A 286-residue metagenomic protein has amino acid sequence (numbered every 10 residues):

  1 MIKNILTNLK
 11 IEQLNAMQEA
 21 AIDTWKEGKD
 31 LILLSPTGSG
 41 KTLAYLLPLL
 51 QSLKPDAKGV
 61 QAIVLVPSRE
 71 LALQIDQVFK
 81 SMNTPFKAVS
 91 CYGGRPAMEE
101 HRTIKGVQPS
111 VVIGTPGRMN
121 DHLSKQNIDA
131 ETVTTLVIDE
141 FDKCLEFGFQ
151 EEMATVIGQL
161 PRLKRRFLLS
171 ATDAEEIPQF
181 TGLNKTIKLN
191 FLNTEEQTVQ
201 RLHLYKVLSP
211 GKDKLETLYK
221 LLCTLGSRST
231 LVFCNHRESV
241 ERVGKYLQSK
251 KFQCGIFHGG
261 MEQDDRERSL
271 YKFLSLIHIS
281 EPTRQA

Functional and structural regions predicted by a protein language model:
M1-I32: Conserved pre-motif I regulatory segment
D23-E27, L43-D56: Walker A/P-loop NTP-binding motif
K58-D121, Q253-F257: Conserved nucleic-acid-binding Ia/Ib motif block in the N-terminal RecA-like helicase ATPase lobe
Q61-I63, K87, Q108-V111, T132-T134 (+3 more regions): Loop/turn-to-beta-strand initiation segments
I75, D121-Q126, K143-M153, V243: Conserved ATPase-coupling elements of RecA-like P-loop NTPase cores
A130-T194: Post-DEXD/H (motif II) to motif III coupling segment of the RecA-like Helicase ATP-binding lobe
R201-N235, E241-Y246: Conserved interdomain hinge at the start of the Helicase C-terminal
I277-E281, Q285-A286: Single conserved hydrophobic/aromatic residue that forms the stacking wall/gate of nucleotide- or nucleobase-binding
